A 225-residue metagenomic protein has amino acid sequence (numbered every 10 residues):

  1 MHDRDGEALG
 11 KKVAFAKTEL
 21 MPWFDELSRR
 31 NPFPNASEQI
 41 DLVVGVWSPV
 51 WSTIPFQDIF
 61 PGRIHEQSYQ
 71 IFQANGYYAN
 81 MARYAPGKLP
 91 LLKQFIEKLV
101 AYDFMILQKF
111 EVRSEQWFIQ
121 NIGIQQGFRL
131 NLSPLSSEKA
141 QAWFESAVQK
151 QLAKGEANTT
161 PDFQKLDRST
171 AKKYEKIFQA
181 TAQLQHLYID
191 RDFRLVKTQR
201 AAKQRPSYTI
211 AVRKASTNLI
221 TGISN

Functional and structural regions predicted by a protein language model:
M1-N225: Soluble ligand-binding/transfer domains with enclosed cavities or grooves
